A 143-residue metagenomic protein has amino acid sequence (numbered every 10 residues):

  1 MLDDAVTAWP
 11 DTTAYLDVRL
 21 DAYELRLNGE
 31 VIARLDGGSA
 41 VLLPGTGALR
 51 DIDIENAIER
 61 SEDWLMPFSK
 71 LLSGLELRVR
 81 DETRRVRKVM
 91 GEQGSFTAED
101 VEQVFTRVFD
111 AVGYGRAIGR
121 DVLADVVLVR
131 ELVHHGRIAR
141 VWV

Functional and structural regions predicted by a protein language model:
L2-T12, L25-V143: Helical "lid/coupling" subdomains associated with nucleotide-phosphate turnover
T13-D17: Short glycine-aspartate micro-motif
